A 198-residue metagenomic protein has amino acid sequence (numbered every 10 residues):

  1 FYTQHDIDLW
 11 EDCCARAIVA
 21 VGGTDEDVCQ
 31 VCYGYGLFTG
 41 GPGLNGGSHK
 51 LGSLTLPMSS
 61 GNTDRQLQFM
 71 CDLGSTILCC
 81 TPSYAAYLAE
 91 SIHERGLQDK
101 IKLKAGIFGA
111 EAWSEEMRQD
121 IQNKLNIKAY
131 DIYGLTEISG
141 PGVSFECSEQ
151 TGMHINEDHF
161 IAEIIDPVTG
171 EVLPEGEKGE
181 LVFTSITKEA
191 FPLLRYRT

Functional and structural regions predicted by a protein language model:
F1-L9: Conserved AMP-binding A3 loop
D6-I7, Y33, L54-M58: Short, flexible loop segments at the rims of nucleotide/cofactor-binding pockets, characterized by
I7, L37-F38, S114: Alpha-helix N-cap/loop-to-helix initiation residues
E11-V28, N62-S75: Conserved ATP-dependent adenylate/AMP-binding module captured primarily in the ANL superfamily
C14-L51: Conserved AMP-binding loop of ANL adenylate-forming enzymes
L51-T198: Active-site glycine/GP-rich loop and adjacent strand/helix microenvironment that borders small-molecule binding pockets
